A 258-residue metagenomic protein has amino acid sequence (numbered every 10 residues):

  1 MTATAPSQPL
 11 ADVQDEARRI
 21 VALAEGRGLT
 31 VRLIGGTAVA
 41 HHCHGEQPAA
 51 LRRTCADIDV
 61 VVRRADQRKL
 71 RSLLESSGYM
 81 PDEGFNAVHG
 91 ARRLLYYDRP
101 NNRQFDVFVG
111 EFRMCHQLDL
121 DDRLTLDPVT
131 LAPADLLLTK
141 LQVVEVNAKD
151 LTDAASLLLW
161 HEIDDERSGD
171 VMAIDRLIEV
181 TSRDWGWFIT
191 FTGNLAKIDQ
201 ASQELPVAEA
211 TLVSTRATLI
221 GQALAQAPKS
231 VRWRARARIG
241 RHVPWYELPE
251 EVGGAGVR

Functional and structural regions predicted by a protein language model:
M1-L33, C43-T54, R103, V109 (+1 more regions): The feature captures the alpha-helical scaffold/lid subdomain characteristic of nucleotidyltransferase
G36-A40: Short glycine-enriched loops at secondary-structure junctions
C43-H44, L70-S72: Short glycine-/acidic-enriched loop or helix-start segments at secondary-structure transitions that form or flank
A56, G78-M80, S156: Juxtamembrane helix-loop transition sites at the ends of transmembrane segments in multi-pass membrane proteins
A56-V62: Short cationic amphipathic helices and targeting signals
R63-Q67: Helix N-cap motif at beta-to-alpha junctions
R71, E75-H116: Conserved catalytic core of two-metal-ion nucleotidyltransferases
